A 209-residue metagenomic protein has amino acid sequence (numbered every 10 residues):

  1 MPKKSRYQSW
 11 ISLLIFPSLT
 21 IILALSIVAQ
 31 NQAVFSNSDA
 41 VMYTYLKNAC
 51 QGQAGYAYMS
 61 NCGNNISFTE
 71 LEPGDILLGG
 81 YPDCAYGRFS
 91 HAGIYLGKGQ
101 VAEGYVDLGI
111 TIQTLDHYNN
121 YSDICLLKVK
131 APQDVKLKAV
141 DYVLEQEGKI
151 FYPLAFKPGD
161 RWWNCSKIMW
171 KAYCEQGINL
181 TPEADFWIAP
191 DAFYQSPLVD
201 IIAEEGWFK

Functional and structural regions predicted by a protein language model:
M1-K209: Cysteine-nucleophile amide-bond enzymes
